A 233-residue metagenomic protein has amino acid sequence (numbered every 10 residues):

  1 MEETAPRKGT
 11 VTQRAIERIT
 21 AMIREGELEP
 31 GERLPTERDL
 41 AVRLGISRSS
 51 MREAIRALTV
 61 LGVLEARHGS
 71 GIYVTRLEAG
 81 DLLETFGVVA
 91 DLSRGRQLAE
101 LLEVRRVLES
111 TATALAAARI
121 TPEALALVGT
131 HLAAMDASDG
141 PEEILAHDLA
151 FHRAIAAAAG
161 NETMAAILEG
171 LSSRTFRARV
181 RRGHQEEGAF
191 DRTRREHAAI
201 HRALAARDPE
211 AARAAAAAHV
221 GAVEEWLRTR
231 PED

Functional and structural regions predicted by a protein language model:
M1-L108, A114: Short linear motifs at protein or domain termini
R18, T111, L115, A154 (+4 more regions): Amphipathic alpha-helical segments in well-ordered regions
T20, L132, D136, A150-H152 (+1 more regions): C-terminal all-alpha effector/ligand-binding and dimerization domain of prokaryotic HTH-type transcriptional repressors
P30-E32, A165-L168, R213: Short, hydrophobic secondary-structure boundary micro-motifs
A79-A154, R192-A214: All-alpha effector-binding/dimerization core of bacterial HTH-type transcriptional repressors
E123, E162-T163: Cytosolic histidine kinase catalytic core of two-component systems
G160-E162, R207-D208: Short loop-to-helix capping motifs
